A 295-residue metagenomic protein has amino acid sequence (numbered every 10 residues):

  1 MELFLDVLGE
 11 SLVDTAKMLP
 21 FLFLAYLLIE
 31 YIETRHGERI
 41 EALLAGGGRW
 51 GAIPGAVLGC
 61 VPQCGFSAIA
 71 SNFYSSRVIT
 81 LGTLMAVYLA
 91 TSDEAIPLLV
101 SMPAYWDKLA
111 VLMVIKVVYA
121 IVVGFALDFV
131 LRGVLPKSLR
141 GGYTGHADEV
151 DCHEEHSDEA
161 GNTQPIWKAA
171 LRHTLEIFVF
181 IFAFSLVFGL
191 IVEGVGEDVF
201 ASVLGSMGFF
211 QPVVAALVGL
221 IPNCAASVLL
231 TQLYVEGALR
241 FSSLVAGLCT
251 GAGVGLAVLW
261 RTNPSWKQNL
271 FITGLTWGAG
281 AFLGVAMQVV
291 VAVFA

Functional and structural regions predicted by a protein language model:
M1-Y31, E38, V111-P212, T273-A295: Selected transmembrane alpha-helices and immediately adjacent juxtamembrane segments of polytopic inner-membrane
A25-I29, E41, G51, S67 (+1 more regions): Short amphipathic alpha-helical segments
H36, W260-A279: Interfacial loop-to-transmembrane junctions
R39-F66: Active-site-flanking structural segment that lines cofactor/substrate pockets
A45-G46, T83-Y88, L270-L275: Cytoplasmic-side transmembrane-helix entry/capping segments in multi-pass membrane proteins
L58-V114, V192-N263: Membrane-interfacial helix-loop connectors
